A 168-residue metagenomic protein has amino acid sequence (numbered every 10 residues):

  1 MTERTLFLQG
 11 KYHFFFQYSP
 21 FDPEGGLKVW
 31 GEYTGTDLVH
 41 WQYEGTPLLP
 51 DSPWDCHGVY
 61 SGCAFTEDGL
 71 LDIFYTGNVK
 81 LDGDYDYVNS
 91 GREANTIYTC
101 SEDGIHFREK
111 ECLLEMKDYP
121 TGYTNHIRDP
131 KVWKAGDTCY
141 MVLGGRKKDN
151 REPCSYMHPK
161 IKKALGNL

Functional and structural regions predicted by a protein language model:
M1-L168: Beta-rich carbohydrate-recognition and catalytic domains
